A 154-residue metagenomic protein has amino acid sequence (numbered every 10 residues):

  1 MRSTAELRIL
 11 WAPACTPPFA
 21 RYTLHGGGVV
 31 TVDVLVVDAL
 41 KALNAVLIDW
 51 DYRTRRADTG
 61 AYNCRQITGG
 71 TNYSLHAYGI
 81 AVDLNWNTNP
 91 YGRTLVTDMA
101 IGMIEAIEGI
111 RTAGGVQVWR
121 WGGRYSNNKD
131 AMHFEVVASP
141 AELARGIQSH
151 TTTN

Functional and structural regions predicted by a protein language model:
M1-R55: Active-site acidic/histidine clusters and adjacent loop/turn architecture that either coordinate catalytic ions
S3, L7-L10, A61, G79 (+1 more regions): Glycine-centered flexibility motif
W11, C15, Q66-T71, L95 (+1 more regions): Solvent-exposed, flexible loop/coil residues
R21-G26, V34, C64, L75 (+2 more regions): Generic structural "secondary-structure junction" signal
H25-G26, D58, T68, T112-A113 (+1 more regions): Intrinsically disordered, low-complexity segments enriched in small/polar residues
H25-G28, D51-T54, T68-G69, Y91-D98: Generic structural signal for short, solvent-exposed loop/turn connectors between secondary structure elements
K41-I80: Active-site-adjacent loop/helix surface patches within enzyme catalytic domains that shape the substrate-binding cleft
Y73-V82, W86-N154: Catalytic cores and adjacent binding grooves of peptidoglycan-active enzymes
